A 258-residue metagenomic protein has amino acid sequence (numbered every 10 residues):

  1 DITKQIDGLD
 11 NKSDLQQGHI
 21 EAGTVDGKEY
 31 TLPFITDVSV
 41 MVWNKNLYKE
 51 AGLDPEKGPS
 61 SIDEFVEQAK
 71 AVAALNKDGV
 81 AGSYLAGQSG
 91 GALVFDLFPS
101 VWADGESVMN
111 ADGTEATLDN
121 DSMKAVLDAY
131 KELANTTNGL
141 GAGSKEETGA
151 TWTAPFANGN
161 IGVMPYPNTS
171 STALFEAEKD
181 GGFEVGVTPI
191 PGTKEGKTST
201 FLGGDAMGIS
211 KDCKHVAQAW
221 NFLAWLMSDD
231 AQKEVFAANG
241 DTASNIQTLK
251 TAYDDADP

Functional and structural regions predicted by a protein language model:
D1-S39, V66, L93-D96, E184-T188: Hinge/lid segment of periplasmic solute-binding proteins
T3-L15, G58-S60, N76, G82-Q88 (+4 more regions): Short, solvent-exposed loop/beta-turn-alpha elements that line the ligand-binding surface or hinge of extracytoplasmic
Y30, L47-E56, L75, S107 (+2 more regions): Short helix-loop capping/hinge motifs at secondary-structure junctions, enriched in acidic/polar residues
S39-W43, V101, M207-I209: Short glycine- and hydrophobic/aromatic-rich loop-to-beta-strand nucleating segment in the catalytic cores
S60-V66, A142-N158: Short helix-initiation/N-cap motifs at beta->coil->alpha
E67-K70, D112-K145, I190: Glycine-centered hinge/linker elements that transmit conformational signals in sensory and ligand-binding systems
G162-P167, G186: Paired acidic/hydrophobic, glycine-rich loop segments that form the ligand-binding mouth/hinge of periplasmic-binding
N168-G181, T193-P258: C-terminal lobe and pocket-closing loops of periplasmic/extracytoplasmic Venus-flytrap solute-binding proteins
